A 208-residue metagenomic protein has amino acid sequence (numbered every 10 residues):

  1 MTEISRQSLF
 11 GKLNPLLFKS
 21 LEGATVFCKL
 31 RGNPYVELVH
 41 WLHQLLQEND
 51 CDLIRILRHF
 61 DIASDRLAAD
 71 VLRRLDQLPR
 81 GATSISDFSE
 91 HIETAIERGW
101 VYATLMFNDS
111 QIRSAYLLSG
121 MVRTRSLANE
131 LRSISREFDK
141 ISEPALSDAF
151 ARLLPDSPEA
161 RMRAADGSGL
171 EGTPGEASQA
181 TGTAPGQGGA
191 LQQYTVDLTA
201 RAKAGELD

Functional and structural regions predicted by a protein language model:
M1-D208: Histone-fold recognition with a strong bias for associated Lys/Arg-rich disordered tails
